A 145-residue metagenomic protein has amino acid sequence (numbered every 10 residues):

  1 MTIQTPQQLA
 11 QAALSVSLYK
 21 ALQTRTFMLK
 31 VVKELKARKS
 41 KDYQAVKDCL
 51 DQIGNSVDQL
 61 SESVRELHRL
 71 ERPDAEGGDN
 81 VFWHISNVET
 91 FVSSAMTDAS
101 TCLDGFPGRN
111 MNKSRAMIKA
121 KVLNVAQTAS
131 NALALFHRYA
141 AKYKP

Functional and structural regions predicted by a protein language model:
M1-P145: Folded extracytoplasmic luminal domains of secretory or organellar precursors
